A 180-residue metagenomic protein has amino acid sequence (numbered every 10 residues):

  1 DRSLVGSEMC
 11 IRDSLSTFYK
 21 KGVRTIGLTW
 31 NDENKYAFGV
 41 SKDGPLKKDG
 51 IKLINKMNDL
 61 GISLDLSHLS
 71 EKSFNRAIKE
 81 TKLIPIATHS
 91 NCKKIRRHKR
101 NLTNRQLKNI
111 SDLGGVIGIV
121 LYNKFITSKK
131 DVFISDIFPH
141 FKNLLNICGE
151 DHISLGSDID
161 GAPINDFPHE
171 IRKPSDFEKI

Functional and structural regions predicted by a protein language model:
D1-G6, C10-I11: Single conserved hydrophobic/aromatic residue that forms the stacking wall/gate of nucleotide- or nucleobase-binding
R12-D32: Extended substrate/RNA-proximal surfaces in nucleic-acid metabolism proteins
S14-K20, S41-I86, K99-G114, S135-D151: Histidine/acidic residue-rich metal-binding segments in metalloenzymes
G22, L64, H89, I117 (+1 more regions): Conserved, mostly hydrophobic/aromatic
D32-N34, H68-S70, T81, N91-C92 (+2 more regions): Active-site-proximal loop/turn and secondary-structure-junction residues that shape catalytic pockets, frequently
E33-P45, F167-E170: Glycine-rich phosphate-binding "P-loop"
C148-E170: Short acidic/histidine-rich active-site segments
R172-I180: Mid-to-C-terminal alpha-helical segments outside catalytic/metal-binding sites
